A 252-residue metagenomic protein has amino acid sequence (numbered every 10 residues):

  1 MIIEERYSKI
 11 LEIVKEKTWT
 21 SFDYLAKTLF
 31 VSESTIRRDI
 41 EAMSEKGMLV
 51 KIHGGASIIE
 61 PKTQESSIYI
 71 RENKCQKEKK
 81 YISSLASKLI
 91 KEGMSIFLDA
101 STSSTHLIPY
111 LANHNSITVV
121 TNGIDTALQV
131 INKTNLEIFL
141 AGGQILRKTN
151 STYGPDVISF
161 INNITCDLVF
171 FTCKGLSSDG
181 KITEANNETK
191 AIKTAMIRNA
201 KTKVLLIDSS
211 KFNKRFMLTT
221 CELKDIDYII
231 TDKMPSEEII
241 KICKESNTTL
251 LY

Functional and structural regions predicted by a protein language model:
I2-E5, K9-Y24, T28-L29, R38-A100 (+3 more regions): HTH-adjacent hinge/linker in prokaryotic transcriptional regulators
E12, F22, L128-Y252: Conserved phosphate- and dinucleotide-binding cores of soluble alpha/beta proteins, encompassing both enzyme active
T35: Residues in the helix-turn-helix
S104: Conserved SAM/SAH-binding loop
